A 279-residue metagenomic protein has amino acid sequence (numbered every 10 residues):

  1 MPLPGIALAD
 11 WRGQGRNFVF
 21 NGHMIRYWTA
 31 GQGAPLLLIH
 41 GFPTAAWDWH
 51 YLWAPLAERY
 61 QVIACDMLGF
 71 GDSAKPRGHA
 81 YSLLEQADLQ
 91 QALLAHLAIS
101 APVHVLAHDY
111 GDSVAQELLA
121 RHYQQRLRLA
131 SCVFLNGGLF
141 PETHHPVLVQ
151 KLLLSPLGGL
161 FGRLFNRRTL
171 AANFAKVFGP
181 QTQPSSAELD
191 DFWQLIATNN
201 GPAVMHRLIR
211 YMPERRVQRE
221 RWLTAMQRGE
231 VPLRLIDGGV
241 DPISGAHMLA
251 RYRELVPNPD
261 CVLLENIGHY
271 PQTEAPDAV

Functional and structural regions predicted by a protein language model:
W11-G22, W28-A30, A64-A107, A120 (+1 more regions): Active-site loop/oxyanion-hole signature of alpha/beta-hydrolase fold enzymes
H23-D72: Conserved HGGG/HGGXW glycine-rich cap/lid loop of the alpha/beta-hydrolase fold
I39-G41, H108, D237: The conserved beta1-alpha1 loop
D48-H50, S73-H79, T143-P146, A246-H247: Conserved catalytic-core motifs of eukaryotic protein kinase domains, centered on the activation segment
A101-H144: Conserved hydrolase catalytic core segment
T143-H145, L164-R228: Conserved alpha/beta-hydrolase catalytic His-Asp/Glu region
A225-I267: Conserved loop-alpha-helix segment in the C-terminal half of the alpha/beta-hydrolase fold that carries the catalytic
L264-D277: Catalytic histidine-centered segment of alpha/beta-hydrolase-like enzymes
